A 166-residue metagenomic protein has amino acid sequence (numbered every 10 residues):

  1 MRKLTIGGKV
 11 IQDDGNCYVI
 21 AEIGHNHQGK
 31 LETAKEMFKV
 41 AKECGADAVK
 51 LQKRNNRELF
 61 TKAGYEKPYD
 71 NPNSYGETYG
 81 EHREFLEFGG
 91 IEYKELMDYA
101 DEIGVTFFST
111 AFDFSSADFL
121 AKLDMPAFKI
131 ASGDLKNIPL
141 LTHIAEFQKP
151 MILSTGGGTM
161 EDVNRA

Functional and structural regions predicted by a protein language model:
M1-I20: N-terminal amphipathic alpha-helix/helix-capping segment at the start of soluble metabolic enzymes
R2, L31, K62-Y65, G89-Y93 (+3 more regions): Active-site-adjacent beta->alpha loops and helix N-cap segments on the catalytic face of soluble alpha/beta enzymes
V19-A21, V49-L51, F107-T110, P126-I130 (+1 more regions): Hydrophobic faces of well-ordered beta-strands that scaffold small-molecule active sites in alpha/beta enzyme cores
E22, A41, L120, S154: Conserved, mostly hydrophobic/aromatic
E36-N55, L123-D124: Catalytic domains of carbohydrate-active enzymes, especially glycoside hydrolases
G45, F119-F128, E146-M151: Glycine-enriched alpha-helix->loop->beta-strand junction motifs that scaffold or abut catalytic
D47-E87: Glycine-rich, proline-tolerant flexible connector loops at the mouths of alpha/beta enzymes
N71-I138: Active-site beta->alpha loop and helix N-cap motifs at the rims of alpha/beta catalytic domains
